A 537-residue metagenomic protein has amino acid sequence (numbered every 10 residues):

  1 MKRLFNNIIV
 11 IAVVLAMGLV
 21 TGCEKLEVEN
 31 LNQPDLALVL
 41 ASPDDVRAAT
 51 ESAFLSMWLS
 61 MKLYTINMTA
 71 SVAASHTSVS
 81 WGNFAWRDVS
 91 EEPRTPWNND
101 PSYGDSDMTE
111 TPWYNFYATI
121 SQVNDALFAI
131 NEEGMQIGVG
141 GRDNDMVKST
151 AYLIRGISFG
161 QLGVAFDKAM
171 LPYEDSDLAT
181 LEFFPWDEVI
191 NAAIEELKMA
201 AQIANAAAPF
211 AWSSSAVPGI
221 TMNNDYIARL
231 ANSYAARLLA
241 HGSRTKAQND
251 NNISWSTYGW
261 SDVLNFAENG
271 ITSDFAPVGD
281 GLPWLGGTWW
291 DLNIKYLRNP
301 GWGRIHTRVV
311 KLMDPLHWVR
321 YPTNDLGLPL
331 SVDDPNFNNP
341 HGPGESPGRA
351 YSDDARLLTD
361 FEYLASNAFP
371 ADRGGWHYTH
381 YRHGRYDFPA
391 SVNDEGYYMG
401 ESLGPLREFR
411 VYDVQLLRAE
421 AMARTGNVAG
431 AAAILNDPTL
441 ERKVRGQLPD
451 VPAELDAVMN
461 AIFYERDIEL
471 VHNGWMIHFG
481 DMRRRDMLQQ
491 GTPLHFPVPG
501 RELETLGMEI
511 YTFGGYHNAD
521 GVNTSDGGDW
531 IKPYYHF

Functional and structural regions predicted by a protein language model:
M1-T21: Sec-dependent bacterial lipoprotein signal peptides
C23-A165, A169-I190, A267-R407, T439 (+3 more regions): Short acidic-aromatic linear motifs embedded in glycine-rich loops, typified by GG[WY][YF]DAGD(H) and related
K25, I194-A207, N224, A228-W284 (+1 more regions): Aromatic-residue-lined binding/catalytic grooves and analogous aromatic/hydrophobic interfacial grooves in multimeric
E132-N144, I203-N224, V278: Flexible helix-coil transition and linker loops at the boundaries of alpha-helical arrays
G163-L171, H241-D250, G426: Short coil/turn linking the two alpha-helices of tandem helical-hairpin repeats
S402-N427: C-terminal substrate/ligand-recognition segments
